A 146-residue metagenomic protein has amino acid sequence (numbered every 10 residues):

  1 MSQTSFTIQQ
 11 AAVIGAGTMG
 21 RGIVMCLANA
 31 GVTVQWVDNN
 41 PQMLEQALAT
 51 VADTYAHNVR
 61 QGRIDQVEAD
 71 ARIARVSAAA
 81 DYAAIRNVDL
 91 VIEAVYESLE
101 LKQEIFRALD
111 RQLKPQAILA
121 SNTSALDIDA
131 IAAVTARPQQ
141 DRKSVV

Functional and structural regions predicted by a protein language model:
S2-H57, S77, Q112: NAD(P)+-binding Rossmann beta1-loop-alpha1 motif at the extreme N-terminus of oxidoreductases
T18, S121-T123, T135: Ser/Thr-centric signal marking residues that sit in or immediately flank functional binding/regulatory motifs
V24-C26, L48-A49, Q103-F106, I131-A133: Short amphipathic alpha-helical segments
V34, L119-A120, D141: Hydrophobic/aromatic residues located in beta-strands of well-ordered beta-sheets within soluble catalytic
Q42-M43, H57-A130: Rossmann-like NAD(P)-binding element
I128-Q139: Short regulatory helix/loop adjacent to the ATP-binding pocket of P-loop NTPases
K143-V146: Conserved small/polar residues in nucleotide/adenosyl-binding loops
